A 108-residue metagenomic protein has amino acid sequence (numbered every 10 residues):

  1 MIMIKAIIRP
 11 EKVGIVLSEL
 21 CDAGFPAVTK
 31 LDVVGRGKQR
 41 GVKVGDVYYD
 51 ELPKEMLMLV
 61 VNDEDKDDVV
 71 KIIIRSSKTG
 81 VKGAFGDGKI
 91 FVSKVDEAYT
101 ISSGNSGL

Functional and structural regions predicted by a protein language model:
M1-L108: Positively charged, small/polar-rich N-terminal and surface patches that mediate targeting and assembly and bind
